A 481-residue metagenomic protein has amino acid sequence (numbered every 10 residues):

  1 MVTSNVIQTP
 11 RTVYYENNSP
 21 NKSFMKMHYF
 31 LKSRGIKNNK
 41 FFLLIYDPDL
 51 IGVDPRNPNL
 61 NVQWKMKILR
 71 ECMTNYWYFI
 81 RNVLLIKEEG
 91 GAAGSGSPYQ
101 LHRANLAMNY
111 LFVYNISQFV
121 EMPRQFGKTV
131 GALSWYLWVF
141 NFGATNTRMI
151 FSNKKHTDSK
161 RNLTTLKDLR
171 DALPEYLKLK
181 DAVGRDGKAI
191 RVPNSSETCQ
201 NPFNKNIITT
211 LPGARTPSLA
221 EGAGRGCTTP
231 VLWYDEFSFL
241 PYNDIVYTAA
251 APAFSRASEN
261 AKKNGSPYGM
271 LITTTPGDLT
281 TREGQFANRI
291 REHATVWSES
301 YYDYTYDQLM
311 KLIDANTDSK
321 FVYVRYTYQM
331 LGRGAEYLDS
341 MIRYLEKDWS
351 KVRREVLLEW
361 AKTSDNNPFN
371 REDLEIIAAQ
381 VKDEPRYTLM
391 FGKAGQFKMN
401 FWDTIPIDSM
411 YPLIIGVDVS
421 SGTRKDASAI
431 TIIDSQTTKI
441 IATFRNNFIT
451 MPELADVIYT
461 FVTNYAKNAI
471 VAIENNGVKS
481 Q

Functional and structural regions predicted by a protein language model:
V2-S117: Pre-P-loop entry segment of helicase/translocase ATPase cores
N115-Y136: Walker A/P-loop
S117-F119, R148-I150, V231, G269 (+1 more regions): Residue-level preference for the first positions of well-ordered beta-strands
L133, P202-N204, T209-L211, P230 (+5 more regions): RNase H-like, metal-dependent nuclease domains and their acidic two-metal-ion catalytic environment used
V139-T147: Post-Walker A helix-loop "phosphate-sensing" segment adjacent to the P-loop in P-loop NTPases
N146-D168: Conserved Walker A/P-loop ATP-binding site and its immediately adjacent core in helicase/helicase-like ATPase domains
T164-P230: Inter-Walker segment of RecA-like/P-loop motor cores
G184, C227, F239-S340, A466 (+1 more regions): ASCE P-loop NTPase helicase motor core
